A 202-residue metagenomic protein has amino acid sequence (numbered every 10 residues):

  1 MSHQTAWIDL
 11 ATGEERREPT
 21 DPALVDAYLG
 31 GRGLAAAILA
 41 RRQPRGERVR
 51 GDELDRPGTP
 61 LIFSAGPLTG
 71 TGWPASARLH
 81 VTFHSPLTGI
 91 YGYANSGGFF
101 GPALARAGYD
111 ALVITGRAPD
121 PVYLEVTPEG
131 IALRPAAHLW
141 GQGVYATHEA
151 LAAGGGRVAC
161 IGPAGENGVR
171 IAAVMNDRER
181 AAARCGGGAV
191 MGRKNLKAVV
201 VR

Functional and structural regions predicted by a protein language model:
M1-A37, R41-R42: N-terminal basic/disordered segments at the start of proteins
G13-P19, R78-V81, E129-P135, A198-V200: Short, well-ordered strand-loop elements centered on a beta-strand within folded domains, enriched for acidic residues
P19, F63-A65, G162: Pocket-edge structural micro-motifs
I38-A77: Conserved oxyanion/phosphate-binding beta-strand-loop segments in alpha/beta enzyme cores
T69, A75, L79-G89, G165-A183: A gly/ser-rich beta-alpha-beta helix-loop segment of oxidoreductase catalytic cores
G92: Short HxH-centered metal-ligating active-site micro-motif
N95-S96: Membrane-interface helix-loop-helix modules in multi-pass membrane proteins
G101-R202: Active-site cavity-forming subdomains of large catalytic enzyme subunits
